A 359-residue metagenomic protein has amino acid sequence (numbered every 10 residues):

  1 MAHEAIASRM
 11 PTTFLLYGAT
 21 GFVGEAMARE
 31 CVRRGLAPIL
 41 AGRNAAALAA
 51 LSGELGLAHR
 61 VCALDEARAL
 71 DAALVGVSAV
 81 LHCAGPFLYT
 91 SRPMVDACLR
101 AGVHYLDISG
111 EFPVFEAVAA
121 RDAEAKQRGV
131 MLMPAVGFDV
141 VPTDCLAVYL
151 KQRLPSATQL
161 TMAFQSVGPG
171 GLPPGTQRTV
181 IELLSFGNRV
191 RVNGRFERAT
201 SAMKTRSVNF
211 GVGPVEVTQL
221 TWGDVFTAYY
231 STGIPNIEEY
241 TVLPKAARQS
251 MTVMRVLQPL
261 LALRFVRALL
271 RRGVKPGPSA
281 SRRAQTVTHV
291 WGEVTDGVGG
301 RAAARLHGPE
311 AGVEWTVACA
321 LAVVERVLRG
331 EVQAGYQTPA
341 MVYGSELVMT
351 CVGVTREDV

Functional and structural regions predicted by a protein language model:
F14-R34: N-terminal Rossmann NAD(P)H-binding glycine-rich loop of SDR-like oxidoreductase domains
Y17, Q152-D296, G300-A303, E314 (+1 more regions): Active-site-lining helix/loop region of Rossmann-like oxidoreductase modules
I39-L40, L106: Conserved beta-strand positions in the Rossmann-like core of class I SAM-dependent methyltransferases
A41-A45, A63-L64: N-terminal Rossmann-fold cofactor-binding loop
A50-L57: Short, conserved SAM-binding/catalytic segment of Class I S-adenosyl-L-methionine-dependent methyltransferases
V61-V77, C83-Y89: Conserved Rossmann-fold cofactor-binding substructure of NAD(P)-dependent oxidoreductases
F87-G187, T227: Glycine-/Pro-rich loop/turn segments that contact NAD(P) or position catalytic residues in Rossmann-like domains
S279-V359: C-terminal helical cap and adjacent loop that interface with cofactors, partners, or active-site loops
